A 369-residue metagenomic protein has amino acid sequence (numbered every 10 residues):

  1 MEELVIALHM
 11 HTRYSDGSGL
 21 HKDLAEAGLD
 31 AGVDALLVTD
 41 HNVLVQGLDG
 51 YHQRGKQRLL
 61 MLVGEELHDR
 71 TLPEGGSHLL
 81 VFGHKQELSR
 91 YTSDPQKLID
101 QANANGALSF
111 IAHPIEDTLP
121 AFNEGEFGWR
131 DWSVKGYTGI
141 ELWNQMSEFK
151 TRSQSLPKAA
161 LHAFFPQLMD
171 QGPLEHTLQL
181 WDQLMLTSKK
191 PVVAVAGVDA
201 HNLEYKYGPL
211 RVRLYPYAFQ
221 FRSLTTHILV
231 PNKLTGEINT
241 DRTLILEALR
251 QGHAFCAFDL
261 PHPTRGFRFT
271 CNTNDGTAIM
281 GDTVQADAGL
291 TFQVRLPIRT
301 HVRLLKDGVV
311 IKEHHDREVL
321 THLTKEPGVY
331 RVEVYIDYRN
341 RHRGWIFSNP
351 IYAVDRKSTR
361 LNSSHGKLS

Functional and structural regions predicted by a protein language model:
M1-L156, Q171-W181, T187-P191, G197 (+1 more regions): A metal-dependent hydrolase metal-coordination microenvironment
E2-E3, S188-A194, V198-R360: C-terminal functional module detector
V43, N202, G366: Active-site micro-motifs of SAM-dependent methyltransferase domains
Q46-Q53, E65-D69, F127-R130, L210-Y217 (+4 more regions): Intrinsically disordered, low-complexity boundary segments flanking structured domains
K56-Q57, L161, T277: Short alpha-helix boundary/capping motifs
L62, S223, S363: Residue-level signal for pocket-adjacent positions within structured domains
S153-G172, R360: Alpha-helical membrane-targeting segments
K357, L361-S369: Single conserved hydrophobic/aromatic residue that forms the stacking wall/gate of nucleotide- or nucleobase-binding
